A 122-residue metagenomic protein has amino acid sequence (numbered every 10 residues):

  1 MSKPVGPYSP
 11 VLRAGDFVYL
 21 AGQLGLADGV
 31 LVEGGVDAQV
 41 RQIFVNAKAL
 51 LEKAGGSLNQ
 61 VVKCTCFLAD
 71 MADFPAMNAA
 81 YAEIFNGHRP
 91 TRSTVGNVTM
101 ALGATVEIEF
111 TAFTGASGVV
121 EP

Functional and structural regions predicted by a protein language model:
M1-P122: Short, polar/acidic, helix-capping and beta-turn segments at strand->helix junctions that line the mouths
